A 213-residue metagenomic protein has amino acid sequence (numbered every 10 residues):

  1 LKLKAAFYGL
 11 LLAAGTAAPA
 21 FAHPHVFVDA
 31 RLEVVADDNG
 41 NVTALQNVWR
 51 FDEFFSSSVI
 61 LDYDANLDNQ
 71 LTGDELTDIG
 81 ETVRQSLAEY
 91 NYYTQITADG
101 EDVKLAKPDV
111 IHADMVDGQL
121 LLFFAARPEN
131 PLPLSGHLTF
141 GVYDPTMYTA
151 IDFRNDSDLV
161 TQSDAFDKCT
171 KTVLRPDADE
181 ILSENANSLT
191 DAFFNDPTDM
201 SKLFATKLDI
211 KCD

Functional and structural regions predicted by a protein language model:
L1-A5: Positively charged n-region of N-terminal signal peptides that target proteins for export
A6-T16: Bacterial N-terminal signal peptides
A18-A22: Sec/Tat signal peptide C-region and signal peptidase I cleavage site
H23-N39: Short N-terminal segments immediately surrounding and downstream of signal-peptide cleavage
V34-D38, F51-F55, P128-N130, D144-T146: Beta-strand elements of well-folded, non-transmembrane domains
F54-L132: Structured domain cores in non-transmembrane regions
D99-D213: Mature, soluble, non-transmembrane domains
